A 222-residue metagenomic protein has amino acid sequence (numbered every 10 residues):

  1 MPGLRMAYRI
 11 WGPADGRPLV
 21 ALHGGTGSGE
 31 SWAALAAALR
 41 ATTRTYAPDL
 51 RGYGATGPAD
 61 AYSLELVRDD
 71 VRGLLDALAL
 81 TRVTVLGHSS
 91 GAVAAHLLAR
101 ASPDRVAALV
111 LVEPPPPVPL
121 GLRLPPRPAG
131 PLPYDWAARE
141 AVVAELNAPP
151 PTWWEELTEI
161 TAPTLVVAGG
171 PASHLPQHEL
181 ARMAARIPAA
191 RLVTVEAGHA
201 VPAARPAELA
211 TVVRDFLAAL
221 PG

Functional and structural regions predicted by a protein language model:
M1-R5: N-terminal cap/lid segment of alpha/beta-hydrolase-fold proteins
A7-G57: Conserved HGGG/HGGXW glycine-rich cap/lid loop of the alpha/beta-hydrolase fold
S31-A33, T56-A61, G121-L122, Q177-H178: Conserved catalytic-core motifs of eukaryotic protein kinase domains, centered on the activation segment
L66-V83: Conserved acidic catalytic loop of the alpha/beta-hydrolase fold
T81-V118: Conserved hydrolase catalytic core segment
V112-E159, L175-H178: Helical cap/lid subdomains and adjacent loops of hydrolase enzymes that gate the active-site channel and determine
A144-R186, T194-E196, A200-P202, P206: Conserved serine/cysteine hydrolase catalytic core
A190-G222: Catalytic active-site module of serine/aspartate enzymes centered on a nucleophile-bearing elbow/loop
